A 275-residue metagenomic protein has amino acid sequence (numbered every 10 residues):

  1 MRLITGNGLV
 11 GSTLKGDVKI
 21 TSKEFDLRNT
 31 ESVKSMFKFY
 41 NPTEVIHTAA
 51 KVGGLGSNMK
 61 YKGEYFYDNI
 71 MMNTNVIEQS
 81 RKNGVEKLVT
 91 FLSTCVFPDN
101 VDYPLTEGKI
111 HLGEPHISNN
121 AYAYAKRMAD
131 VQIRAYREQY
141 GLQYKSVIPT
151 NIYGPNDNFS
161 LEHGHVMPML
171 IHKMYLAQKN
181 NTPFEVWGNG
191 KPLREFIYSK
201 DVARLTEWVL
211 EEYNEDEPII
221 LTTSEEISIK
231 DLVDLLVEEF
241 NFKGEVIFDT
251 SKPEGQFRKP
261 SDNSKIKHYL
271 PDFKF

Functional and structural regions predicted by a protein language model:
M1-G16: N-terminal Rossmann NAD(P)H-binding glycine-rich loop of SDR-like oxidoreductase domains
K15, L176-F275: C-terminal substrate-binding subdomain of Rossmann-fold SDR/epimerase-dehydratase oxidoreductases
G16-M36: Adenosine-cofactor binding site in Rossmann-like domains, unifying the SAM/SAH pocket of S-adenosylmethionine-dependent
D26, V96-P98, A121, K145-M169 (+1 more regions): Flexible, glycine-rich beta-alpha linker
T30-N69, Q79-K82: NAD(P)H-binding glycine-rich loop region in Rossmannoid oxidoreductase-like domains and their noncatalytic homologs
L55, T90-T106, A121-R127, Q139 (+1 more regions): Conserved catalytic-site region of short-chain dehydrogenase/reductase
T74-N119, K145: Conserved Rossmann-fold NAD(P)-dependent oxidoreductase catalytic core, especially the SDR/UDP-sugar
N75, I117-T150, V166-N180: Active-site Tyr-X1-5-Lys
